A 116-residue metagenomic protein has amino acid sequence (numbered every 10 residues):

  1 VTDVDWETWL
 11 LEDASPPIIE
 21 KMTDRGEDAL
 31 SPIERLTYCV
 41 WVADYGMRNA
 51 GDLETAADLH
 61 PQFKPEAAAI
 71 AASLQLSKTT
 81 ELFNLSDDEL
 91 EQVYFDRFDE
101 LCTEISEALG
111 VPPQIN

Functional and structural regions predicted by a protein language model:
V1-N116: Extended, alpha-helix-rich binding/interface surfaces that flank or overlap catalytic cores and mediate recognition
